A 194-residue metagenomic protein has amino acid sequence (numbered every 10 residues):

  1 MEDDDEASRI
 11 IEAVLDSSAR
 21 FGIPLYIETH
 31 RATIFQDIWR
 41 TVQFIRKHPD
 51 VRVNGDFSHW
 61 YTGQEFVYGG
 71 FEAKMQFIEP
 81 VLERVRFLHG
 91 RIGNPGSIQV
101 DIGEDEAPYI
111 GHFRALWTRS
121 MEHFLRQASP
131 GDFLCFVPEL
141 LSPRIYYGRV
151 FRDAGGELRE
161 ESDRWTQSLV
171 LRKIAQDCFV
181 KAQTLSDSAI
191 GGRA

Functional and structural regions predicted by a protein language model:
M1-V53: Active-site acidic/histidine proton-transfer and metal-coordination neighborhood in alpha/beta enzyme cores
T29-R31, H59, L88: Generic low-polarity alpha-helical segments
V42, K47-R52, Y61-A194: Histidine-acidic metal/acid-base catalytic patches
D56: Active-site glycine-centered loops adjacent to acidic/histidine catalytic or metal-binding residues that shape
